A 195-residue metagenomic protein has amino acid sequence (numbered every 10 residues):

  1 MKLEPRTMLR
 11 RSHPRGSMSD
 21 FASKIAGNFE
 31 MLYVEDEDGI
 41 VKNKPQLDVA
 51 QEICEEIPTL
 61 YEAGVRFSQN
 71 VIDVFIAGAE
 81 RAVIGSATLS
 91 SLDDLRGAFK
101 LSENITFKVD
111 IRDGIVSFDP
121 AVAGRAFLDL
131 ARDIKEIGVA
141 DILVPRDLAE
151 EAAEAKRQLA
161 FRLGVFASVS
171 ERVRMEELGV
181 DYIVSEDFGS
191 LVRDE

Functional and structural regions predicted by a protein language model:
M1-I57, S68-D73, N104-F107, D113-I142: Conserved N-terminal beta1-alpha1 strand-loop-helix module at the mouth
M1-T7, L32-V34, T59-A63, A82-I84 (+4 more regions): Hydrophobic faces of well-ordered beta-strands that scaffold small-molecule active sites in alpha/beta enzyme cores
K2-T7, G78, E151, A155: Surface-exposed, active-site-proximal loop segments in enzymatic domains
A22-S23, S90-S102, A131-R132, E177-L178: Short amphipathic alpha-helices and their capping/turn segments at secondary-structure boundaries
I40-A63, D94-R112, L148-V173: Alpha-helix-loop-beta-strand connector modules within alpha/beta enzyme cores
Q69, S90-D93, G114-V116, E151: Short, well-ordered, mixed-charge alpha-helical segments that flank or form enzyme active sites
I72-D94, D141-L148, V165-E195: Glycine-rich phosphate-binding active-site loops on the catalytic face of alpha/beta enzymes
A126-E136, D147, A155-Q158, D187: Classical nucleotidyltransferase
